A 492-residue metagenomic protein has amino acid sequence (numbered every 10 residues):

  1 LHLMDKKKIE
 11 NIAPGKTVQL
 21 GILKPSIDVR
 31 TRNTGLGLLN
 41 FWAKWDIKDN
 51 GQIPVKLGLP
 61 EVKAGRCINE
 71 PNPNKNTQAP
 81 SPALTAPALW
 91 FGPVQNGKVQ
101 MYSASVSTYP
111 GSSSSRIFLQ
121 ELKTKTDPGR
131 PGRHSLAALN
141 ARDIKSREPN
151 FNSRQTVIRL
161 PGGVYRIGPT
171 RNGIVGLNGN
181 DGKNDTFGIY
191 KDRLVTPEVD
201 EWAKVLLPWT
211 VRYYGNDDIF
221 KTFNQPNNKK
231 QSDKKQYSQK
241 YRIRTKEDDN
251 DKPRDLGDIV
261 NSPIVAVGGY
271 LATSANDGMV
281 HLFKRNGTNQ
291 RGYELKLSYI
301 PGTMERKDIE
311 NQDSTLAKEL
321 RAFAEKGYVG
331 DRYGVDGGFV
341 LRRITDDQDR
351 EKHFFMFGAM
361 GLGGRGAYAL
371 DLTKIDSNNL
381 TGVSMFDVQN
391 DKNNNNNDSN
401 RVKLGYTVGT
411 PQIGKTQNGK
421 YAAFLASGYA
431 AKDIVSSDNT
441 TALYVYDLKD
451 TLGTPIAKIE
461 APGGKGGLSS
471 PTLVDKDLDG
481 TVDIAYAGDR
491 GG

Functional and structural regions predicted by a protein language model:
H2-G492: A fold-level detector for beta-propeller and closely related beta-sheet-rich head/sensor domains
